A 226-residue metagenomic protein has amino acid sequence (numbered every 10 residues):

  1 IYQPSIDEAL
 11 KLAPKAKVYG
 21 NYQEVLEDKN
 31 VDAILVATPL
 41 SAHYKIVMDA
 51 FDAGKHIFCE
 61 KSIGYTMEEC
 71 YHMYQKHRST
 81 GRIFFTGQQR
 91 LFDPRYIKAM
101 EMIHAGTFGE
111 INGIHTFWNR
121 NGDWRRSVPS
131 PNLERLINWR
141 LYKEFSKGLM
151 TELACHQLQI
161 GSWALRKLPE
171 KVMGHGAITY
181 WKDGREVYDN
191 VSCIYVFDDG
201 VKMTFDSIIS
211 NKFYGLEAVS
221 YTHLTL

Functional and structural regions predicted by a protein language model:
I1-C59, Y65-I83: N-terminal glycine-/serine-/threonine-rich beta1-alpha1-beta2 phosphate-ribose binding loop of Rossmann-like
T80-F85, R90-R185: Predominantly a Rossmann-like dinucleotide-binding segment in NAD(P)-dependent oxidoreductases
W181, S207-Y214: Glycine-rich phosphate/pyrophosphate-binding beta-alpha loops
R185-V191: Short glycine/threonine-rich loop-to-helix capping motif typified by GTGT followed within a few residues by an Asp-Pro
S192-I194, V219: Residue-level detector of beta-strand face positions
Y195-D199: Active-site beta-strand termini and strand-to-loop segments that position acidic
G200-T204: Short, mixed charged/polar active-site loops that provide acid/base catalysis or chelate metal/phosphate cofactors
T222-L226: Conserved small/polar residues in nucleotide/adenosyl-binding loops
